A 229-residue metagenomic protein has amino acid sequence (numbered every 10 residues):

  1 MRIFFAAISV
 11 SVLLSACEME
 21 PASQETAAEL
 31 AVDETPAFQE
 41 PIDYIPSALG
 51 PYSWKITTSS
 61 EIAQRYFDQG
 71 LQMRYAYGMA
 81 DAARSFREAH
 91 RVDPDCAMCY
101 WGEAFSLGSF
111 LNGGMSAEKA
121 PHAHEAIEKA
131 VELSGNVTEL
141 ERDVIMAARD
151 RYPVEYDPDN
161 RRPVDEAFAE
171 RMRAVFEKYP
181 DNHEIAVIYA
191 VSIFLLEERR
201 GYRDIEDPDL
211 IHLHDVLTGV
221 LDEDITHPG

Functional and structural regions predicted by a protein language model:
M1-A7: Sec-dependent signal peptide recognition, specifically the positively charged N-region followed immediately by
L14-A16: C-terminal motif of bacterial Sec signal peptides marking the signal peptidase cleavage site
M19-G229: N-terminal alpha-helical interaction modules that lie
